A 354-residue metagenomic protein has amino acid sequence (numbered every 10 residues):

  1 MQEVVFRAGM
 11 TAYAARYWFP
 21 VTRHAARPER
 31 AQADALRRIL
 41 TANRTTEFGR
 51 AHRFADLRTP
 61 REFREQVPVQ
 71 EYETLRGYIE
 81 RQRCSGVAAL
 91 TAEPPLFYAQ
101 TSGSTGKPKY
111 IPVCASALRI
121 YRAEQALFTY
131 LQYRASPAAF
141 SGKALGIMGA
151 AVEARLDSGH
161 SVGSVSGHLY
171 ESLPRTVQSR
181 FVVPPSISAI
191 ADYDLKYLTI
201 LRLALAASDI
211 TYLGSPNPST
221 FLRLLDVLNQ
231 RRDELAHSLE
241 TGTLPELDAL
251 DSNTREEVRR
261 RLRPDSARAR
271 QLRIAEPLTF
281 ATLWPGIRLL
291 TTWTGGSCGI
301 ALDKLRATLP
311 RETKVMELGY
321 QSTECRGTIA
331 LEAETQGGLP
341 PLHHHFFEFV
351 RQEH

Functional and structural regions predicted by a protein language model:
M1-Q100, K107-T291, G299-L302: Nucleotide 5′-phosphate-binding alpha/beta core
T41, Q271-I274, L278-H354: Conserved AMP-binding/adenylate-forming
T101-S104, G319: Short glycine/serine/threonine-biased micro-segments
T105-P108, T323: Gly/Ser/Thr-rich beta-alpha loop segments that engage phosphate groups in nucleotides
